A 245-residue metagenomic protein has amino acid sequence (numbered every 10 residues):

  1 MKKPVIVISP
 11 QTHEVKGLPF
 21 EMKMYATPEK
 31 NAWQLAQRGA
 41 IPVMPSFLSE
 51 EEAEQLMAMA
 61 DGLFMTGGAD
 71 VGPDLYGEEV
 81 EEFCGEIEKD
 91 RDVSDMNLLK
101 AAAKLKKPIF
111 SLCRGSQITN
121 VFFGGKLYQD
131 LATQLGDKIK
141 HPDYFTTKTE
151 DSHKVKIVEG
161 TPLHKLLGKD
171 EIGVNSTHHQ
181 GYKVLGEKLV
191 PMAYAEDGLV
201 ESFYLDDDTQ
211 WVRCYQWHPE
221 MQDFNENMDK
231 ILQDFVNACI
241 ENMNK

Functional and structural regions predicted by a protein language model:
M1-F110, V121, T133-L166, G173 (+4 more regions): N-terminal beta1-alpha1 cap of cysteine-dependent amidohydrolase-like domains
S111, S116: Glycine-rich beta-to-alpha active-site loop
G124-Y128: Post-Walker A helix-loop "phosphate-sensing" segment adjacent to the P-loop in P-loop NTPases
R213-Q216: Active-site-proximal beta-strand elements of phosphoester/diester hydrolases
